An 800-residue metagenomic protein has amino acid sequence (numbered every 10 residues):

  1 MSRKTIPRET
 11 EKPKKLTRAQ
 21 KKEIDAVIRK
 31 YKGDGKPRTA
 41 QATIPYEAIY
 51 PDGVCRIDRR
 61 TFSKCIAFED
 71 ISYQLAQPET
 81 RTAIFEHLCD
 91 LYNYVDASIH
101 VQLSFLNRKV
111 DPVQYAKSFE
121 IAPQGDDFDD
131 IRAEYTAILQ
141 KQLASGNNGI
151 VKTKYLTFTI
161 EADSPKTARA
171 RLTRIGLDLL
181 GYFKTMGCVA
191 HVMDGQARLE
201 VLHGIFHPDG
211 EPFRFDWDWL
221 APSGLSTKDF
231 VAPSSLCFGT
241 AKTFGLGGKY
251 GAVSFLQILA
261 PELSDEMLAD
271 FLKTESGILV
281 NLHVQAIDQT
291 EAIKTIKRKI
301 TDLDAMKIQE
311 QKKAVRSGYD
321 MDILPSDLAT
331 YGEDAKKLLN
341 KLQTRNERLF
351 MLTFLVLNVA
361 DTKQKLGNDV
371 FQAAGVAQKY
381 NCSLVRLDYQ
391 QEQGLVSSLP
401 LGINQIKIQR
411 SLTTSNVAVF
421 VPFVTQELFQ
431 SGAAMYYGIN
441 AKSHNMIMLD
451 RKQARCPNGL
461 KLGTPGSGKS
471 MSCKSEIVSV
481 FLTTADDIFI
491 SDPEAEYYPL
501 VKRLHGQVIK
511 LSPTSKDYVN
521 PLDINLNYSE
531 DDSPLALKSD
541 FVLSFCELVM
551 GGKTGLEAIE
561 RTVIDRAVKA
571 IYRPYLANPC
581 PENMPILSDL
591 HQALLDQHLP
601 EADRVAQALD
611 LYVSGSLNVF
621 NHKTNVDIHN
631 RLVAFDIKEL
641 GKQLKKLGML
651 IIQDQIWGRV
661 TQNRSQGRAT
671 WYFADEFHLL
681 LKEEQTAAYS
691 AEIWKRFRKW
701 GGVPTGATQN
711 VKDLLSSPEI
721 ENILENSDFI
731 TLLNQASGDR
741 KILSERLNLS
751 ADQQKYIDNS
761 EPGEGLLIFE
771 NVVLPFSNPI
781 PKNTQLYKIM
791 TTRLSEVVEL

Functional and structural regions predicted by a protein language model:
S2-F423: Extended, folded cores of ATP/NTP-driven motor/assembly subunits in large transport and secretion machines
I71, P78-A97, S104, R108 (+13 more regions): P-loop NTPase motor domains
K461: Hydrophobic anchor at the beta1->P-loop junction of P-loop NTPases
K469: Conserved lysine of the Walker
S472: Hydrophobic positions on the alpha1 helix immediately C-terminal to the Walker A/P-loop
S479-F489: Post-Walker A helix-loop "phosphate-sensing" segment adjacent to the P-loop in P-loop NTPases
H505-I509, E719-L732: A short helix-turn-beta junction within AAA+ P-loop NTPase domains corresponding to the substrate/partner-engaging
L747-L800: Conserved P-loop NTPase
